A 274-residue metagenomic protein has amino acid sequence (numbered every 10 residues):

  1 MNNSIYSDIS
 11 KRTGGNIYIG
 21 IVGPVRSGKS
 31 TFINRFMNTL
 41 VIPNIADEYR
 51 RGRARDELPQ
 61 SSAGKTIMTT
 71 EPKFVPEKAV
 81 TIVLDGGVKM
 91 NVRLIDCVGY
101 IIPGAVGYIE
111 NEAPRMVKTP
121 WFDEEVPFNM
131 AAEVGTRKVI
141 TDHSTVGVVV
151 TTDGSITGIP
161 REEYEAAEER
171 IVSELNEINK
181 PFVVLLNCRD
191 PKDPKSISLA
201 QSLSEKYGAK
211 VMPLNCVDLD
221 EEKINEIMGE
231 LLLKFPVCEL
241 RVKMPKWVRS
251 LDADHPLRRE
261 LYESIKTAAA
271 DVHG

Functional and structural regions predicted by a protein language model:
N2-E124, T141-H143: Conserved G1/Walker A P-loop phosphate-binding module
T13, F32-I33, E124, F128 (+6 more regions): Catalytic cores of large soluble enzymes that bind and process phosphate-bearing ligands
V22, R170-V183, C188-D254: Canonical P-loop GTPase G-domain recognition
L40, N44-G52, I101-A105, I140 (+8 more regions): Conserved NTP-handling cores and scaffolds of large molecular machines
Q60-I67, P72-P76, E125-V126, A132-V139 (+3 more regions): Noncatalytic linker/hinge segments flanking ATPase motor cores
G87, N111-K210: Conserved C-terminal guanine-recognition region of P-loop GTPase G domains, centered on the G4
V98-I102, D153-I156, R189-K192, V217-D220: Conserved nucleotide-binding/hydrolysis micro-motifs of P-loop NTPases
D254-G274: Charge-patterned, long linear interaction tracts outside catalytic cores
